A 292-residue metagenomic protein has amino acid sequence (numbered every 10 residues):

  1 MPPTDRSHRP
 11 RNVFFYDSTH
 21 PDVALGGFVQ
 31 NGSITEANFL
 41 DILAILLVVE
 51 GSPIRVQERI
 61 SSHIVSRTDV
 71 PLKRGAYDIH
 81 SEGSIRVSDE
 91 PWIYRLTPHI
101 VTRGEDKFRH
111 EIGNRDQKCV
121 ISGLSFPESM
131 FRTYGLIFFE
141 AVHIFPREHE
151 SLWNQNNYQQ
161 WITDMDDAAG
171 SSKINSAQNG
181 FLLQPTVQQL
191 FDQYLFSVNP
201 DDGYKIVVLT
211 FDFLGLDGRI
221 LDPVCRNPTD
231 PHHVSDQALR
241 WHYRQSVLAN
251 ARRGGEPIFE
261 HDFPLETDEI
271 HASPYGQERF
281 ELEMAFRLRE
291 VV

Functional and structural regions predicted by a protein language model:
M1-E140, F145-S151, L195-V292: Mixed-charge, low-complexity interaction segments
I112, P127, D167-N199: Short Cys/His-centered divalent metal-binding micro-motifs
W153-G170: Surface-exposed acidic, glycine/proline-enriched linker/cap segments that occur as 15-30-residue helix-coil
